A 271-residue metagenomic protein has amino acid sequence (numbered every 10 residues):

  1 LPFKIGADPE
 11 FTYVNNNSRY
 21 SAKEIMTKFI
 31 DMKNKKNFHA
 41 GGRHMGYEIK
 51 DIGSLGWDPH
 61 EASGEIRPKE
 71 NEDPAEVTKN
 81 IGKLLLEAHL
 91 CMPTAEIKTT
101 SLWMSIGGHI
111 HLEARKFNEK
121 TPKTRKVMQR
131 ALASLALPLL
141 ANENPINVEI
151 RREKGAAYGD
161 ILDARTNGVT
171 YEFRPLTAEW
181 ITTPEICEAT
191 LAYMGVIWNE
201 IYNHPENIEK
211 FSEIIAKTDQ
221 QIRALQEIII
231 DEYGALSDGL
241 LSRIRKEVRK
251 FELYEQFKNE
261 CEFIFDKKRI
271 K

Functional and structural regions predicted by a protein language model:
L1-L102, R115-K271: C-terminal accessory/tail domains of diverse enzymes
